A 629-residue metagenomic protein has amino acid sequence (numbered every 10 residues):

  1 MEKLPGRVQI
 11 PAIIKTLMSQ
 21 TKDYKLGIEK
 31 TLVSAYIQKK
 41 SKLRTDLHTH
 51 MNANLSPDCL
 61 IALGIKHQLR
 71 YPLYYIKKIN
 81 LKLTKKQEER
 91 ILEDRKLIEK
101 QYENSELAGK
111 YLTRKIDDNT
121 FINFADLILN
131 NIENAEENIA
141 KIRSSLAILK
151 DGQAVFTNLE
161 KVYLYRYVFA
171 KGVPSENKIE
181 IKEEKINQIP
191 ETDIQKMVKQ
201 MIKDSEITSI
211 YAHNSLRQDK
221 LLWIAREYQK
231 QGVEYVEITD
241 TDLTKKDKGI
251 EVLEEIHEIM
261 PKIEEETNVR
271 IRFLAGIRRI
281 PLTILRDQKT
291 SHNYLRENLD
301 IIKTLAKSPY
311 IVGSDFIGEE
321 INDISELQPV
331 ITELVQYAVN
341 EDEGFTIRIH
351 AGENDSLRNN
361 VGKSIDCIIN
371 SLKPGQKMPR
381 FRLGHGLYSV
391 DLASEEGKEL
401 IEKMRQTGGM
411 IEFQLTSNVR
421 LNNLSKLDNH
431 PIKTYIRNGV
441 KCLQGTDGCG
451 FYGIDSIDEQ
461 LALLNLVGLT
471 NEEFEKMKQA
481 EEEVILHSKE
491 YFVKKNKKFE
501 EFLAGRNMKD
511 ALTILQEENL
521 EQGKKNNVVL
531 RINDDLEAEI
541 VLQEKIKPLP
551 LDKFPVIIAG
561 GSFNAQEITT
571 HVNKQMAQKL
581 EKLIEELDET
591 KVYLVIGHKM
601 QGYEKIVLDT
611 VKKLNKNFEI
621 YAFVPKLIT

Functional and structural regions predicted by a protein language model:
E2-N533: Metal-cofactor-binding active-site regions of metalloenzymes
D534-T629: Acidic/glycine-enriched connector segments
